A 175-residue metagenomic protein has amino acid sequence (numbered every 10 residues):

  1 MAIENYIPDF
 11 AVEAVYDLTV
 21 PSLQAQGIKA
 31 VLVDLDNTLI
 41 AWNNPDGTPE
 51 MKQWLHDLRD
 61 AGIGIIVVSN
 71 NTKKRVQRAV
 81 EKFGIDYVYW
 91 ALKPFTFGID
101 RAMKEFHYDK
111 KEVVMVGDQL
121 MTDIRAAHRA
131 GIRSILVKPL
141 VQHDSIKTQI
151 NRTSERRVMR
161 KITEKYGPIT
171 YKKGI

Functional and structural regions predicted by a protein language model:
A2-V33, N44-P45, P49-I175: Asp-based, Mg2+/Mn2+-dependent phosphohydrolase catalytic module
